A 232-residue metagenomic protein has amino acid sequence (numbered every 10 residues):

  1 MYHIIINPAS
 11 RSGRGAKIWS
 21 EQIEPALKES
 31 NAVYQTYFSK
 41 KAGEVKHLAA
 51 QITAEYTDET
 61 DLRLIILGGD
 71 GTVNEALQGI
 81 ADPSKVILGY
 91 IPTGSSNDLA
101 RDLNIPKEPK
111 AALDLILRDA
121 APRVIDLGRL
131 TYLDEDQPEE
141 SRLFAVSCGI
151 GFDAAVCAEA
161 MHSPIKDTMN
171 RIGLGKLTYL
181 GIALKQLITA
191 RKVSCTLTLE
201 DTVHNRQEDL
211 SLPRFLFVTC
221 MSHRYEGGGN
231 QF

Functional and structural regions predicted by a protein language model:
M1-L64, N74, Q78, A111-L113: ATP/NTP phosphate-donor binding region
H3, D82-F217: Catalytic core of DAGKc-family lipid kinases
P8, L67-G69, I91-T93: Glycine-rich beta-strand-to-loop/alpha-helix junction loops that act as flexible
R11-S12, G151-A155, R224-G228: Short, acidic Gly/Pro/Ser/Thr-rich loop/turn segments
A16-I18, L77-I80, R101-L103, Q231-F232: Short amphipathic alpha-helical segments
V45, G71-A76, D98, V124-I125: Short glycine/serine/threonine-rich phosphate/pyrophosphate-binding segments that cradle anionic phosphate groups
D209-F232: Internal helical hairpin/lid segments
